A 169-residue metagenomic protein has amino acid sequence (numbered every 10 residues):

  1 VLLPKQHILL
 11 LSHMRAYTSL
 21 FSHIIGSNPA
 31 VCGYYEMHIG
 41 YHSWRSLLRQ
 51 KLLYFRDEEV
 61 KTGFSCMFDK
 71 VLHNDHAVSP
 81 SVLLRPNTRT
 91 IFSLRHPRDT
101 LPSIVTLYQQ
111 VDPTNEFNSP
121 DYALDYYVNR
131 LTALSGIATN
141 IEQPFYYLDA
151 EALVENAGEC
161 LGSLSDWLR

Functional and structural regions predicted by a protein language model:
V1-S65: PAPS-dependent sulfotransferase catalytic core
Q6, F64-M67, R89-T90, P144: A generic secondary-structure signal marking the coil-to-beta-strand transition
L10-S12, M67-K70, Y147-D149: Short beta-strand segments
L20, I24, M37, W44 (+6 more regions): Generic signature of intrinsically disordered, low-complexity segments enriched in small/polar residues
Q50, D69, Y122-A123: A general marker of short, structured functional hotspots
V60-P80: Glycine-rich phosphate-binding loop used to anchor ATP phosphates in small-molecule kinases, encompassing both
H73-R169: PAPS-dependent sulfotransferase catalytic domain
